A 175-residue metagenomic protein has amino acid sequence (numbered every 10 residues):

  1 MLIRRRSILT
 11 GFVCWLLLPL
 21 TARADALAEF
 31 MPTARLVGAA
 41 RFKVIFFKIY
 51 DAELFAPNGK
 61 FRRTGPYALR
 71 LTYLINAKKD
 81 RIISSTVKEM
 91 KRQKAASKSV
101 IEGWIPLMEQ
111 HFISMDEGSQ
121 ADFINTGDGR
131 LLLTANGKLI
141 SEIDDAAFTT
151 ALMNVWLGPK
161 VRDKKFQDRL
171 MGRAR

Functional and structural regions predicted by a protein language model:
M1-L2: N-terminal secretory signal peptides that target proteins for export/translocation
R5-L9: N-terminal export leaders
F12-L17: Hydrophobic helical h-region of N-terminal Sec-dependent signal peptides in bacterial secretory/periplasmic proteins
P19-T21: N-terminal signal peptide c-region/cleavage motif recognized by signal peptidases
R23-R175: Terminal leader/tail segments of proteins
